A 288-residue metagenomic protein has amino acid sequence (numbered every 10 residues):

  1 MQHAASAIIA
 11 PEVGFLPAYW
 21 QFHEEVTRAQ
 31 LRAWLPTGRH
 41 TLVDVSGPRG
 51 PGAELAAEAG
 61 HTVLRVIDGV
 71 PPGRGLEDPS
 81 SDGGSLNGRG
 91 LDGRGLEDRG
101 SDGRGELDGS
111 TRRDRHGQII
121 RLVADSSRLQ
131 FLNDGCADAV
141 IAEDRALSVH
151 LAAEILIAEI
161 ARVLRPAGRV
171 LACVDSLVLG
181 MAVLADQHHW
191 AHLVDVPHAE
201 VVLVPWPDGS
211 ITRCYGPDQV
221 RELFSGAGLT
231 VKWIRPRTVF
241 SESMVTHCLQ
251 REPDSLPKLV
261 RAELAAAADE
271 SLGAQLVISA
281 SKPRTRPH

Functional and structural regions predicted by a protein language model:
M1-T41, P51-L55, V245, V260: Conserved class I S-adenosyl-L-methionine
V43, P48-D78, G103-L129: Class I SAM-dependent methyltransferase SAM/SAH-binding core
Q130-V140: A short acidic, Gly/Pro-enriched loop at the edge of an enzyme's catalytic core that lines a small-molecule cofactor
D138-A153: A short SAM/SAH-binding and catalytic strip from SAM-dependent methyltransferases
E154-R169: A short glycine-rich, Lys/Arg-flanked "PGG" loop and its adjoining helix->strand segment in the class I
R169-E200: Conserved class I S-adenosyl-L-methionine
L203-Q219: Acceptor-substrate binding/catalytic loop of class I
R221-S225, W233-H288: A C-terminal cap/extension of S-adenosyl-L-methionine-dependent methyltransferases that defines the acceptor-substrate
